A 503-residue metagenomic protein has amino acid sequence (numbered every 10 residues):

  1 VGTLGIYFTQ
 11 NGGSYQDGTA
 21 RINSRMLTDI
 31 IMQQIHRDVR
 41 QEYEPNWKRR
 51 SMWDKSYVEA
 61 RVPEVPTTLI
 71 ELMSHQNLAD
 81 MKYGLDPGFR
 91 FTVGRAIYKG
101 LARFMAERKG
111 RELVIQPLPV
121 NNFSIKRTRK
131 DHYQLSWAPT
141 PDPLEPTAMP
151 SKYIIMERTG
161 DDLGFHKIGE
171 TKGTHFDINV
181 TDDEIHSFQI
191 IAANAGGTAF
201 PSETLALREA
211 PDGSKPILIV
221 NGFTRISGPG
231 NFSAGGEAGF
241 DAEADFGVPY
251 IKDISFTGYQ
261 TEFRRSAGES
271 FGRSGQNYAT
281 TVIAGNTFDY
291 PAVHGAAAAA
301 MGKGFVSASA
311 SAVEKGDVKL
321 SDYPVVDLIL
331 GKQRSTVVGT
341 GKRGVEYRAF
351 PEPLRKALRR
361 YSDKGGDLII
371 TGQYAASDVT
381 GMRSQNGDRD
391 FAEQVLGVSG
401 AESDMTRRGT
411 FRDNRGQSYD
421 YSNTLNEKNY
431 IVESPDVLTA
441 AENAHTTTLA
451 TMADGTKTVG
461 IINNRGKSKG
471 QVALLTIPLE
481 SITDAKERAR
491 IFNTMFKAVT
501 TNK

Functional and structural regions predicted by a protein language model:
V1-D29, W53-Q76: Active-site microenvironments of hydrolase-like enzyme catalytic domains
P45-R111, T476-L479: Active-site-adjacent mobile loop/cap segments within catalytic or ligand-binding domains
K55-R61, D436-V437, D454-S468: Short, surface-exposed beta-strand/loop micro-motifs that present aromatic residues
R103-T147, G197-S214: Pro/Thr/Ser/Gly-rich low-complexity, intrinsically disordered linker/stalk tracts
H166-G173: Short beta-strand segments within Ig-like beta-sandwich modules, predominantly Fibronectin type-III
D177-T198: Beta-strand-rich modules
E203-V325, I329, F496-K503: Aromatic-Pro/Gly-enriched surface loop or interdomain linker that acts as a lid/target-recognition segment
K332-T446, A450-A453, E487-I491: A glycine-rich, often tryptophan-bearing local segment used as a flexible ligand/cofactor-contacting loop or short
